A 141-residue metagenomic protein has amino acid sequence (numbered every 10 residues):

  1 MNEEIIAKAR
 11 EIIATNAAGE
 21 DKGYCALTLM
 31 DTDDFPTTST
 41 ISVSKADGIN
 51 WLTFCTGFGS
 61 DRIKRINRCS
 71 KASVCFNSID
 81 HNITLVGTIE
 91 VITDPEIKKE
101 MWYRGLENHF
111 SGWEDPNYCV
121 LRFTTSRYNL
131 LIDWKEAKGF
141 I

Functional and structural regions predicted by a protein language model:
N2-E3, A7, T84-I141: Charged, gly/pro-rich active-site loop segments
I13-T32, A72-V74: A short, Trp-centered hydrophobic/proline-enriched beta-strand micro-motif
E20, P36, N67, N82 (+1 more regions): Short solvent-exposed loop/turn micro-motifs enriched in small/polar/acidic residues
K22-Y24, N50-L52, C69-A72, P116-Y118 (+1 more regions): Short, surface-exposed beta-edge/turn micro-motifs
G23-N50, F54: N-terminal leader/targeting helix
L27-M30, I66, V120: ATP-grasp fold ATP-binding core
L29, T56, F76-S78, G87 (+1 more regions): Residue-level recognition of conserved beta-strand positions in structured domain cores
S42-I79: A short mixed-secondary-structure module that forms the rim of ligand-binding clefts
